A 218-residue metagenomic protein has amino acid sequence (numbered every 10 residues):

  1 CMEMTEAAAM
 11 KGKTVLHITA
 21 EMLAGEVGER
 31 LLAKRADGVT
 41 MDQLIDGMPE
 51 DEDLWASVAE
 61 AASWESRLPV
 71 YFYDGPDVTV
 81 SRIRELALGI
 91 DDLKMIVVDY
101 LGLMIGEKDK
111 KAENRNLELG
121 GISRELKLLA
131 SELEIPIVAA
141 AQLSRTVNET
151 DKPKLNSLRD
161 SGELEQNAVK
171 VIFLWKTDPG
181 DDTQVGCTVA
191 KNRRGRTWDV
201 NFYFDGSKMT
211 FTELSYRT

Functional and structural regions predicted by a protein language model:
C1-M4, E118, I122, L126: Extended, hydrophobic alpha-helical segments in both membrane/secreted and soluble proteins
E3, A7-D92, G106, V200-N201: Cytosolic-facing regulatory segments adjacent to core modules
H17, V97-V98, I135-Q142: Structural recognition of the conserved hydrophobic beta-strand(s) that form the central parallel beta-sheet of P-loop
A20, Q142, K176: Cofactor-binding loop segments of dinucleotide-utilizing enzymes, especially the Rossmann-like FAD- and NAD(P)+-binding
A24, G102, R145: Short, glycine/acidic-enriched loop or turn micro-motifs at the edges of active sites
D37, D42-P49, D53, S63 (+4 more regions): C-terminal regions of RecA-like/P-loop NTPase motor modules
L103-G106, F173: Residues immediately C-terminal
K108-N114: Short, flexible/disordered intra-domain loops and linkers
